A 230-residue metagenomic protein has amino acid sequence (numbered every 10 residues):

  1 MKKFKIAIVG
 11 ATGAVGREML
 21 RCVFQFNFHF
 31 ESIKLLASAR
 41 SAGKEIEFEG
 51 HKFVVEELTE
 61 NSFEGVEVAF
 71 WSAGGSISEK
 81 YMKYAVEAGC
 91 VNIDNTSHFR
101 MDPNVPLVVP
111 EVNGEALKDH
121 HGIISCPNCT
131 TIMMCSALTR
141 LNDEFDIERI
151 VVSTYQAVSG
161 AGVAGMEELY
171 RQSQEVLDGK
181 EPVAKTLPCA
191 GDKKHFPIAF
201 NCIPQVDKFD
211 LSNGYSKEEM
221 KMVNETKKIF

Functional and structural regions predicted by a protein language model:
M1-I198, Y215: N-terminal Rossmann-like NAD(P) cofactor-binding subdomain of oxidoreductases, focused on the glycine-rich
K193-F230: Oxyanion-binding "anion nests"
